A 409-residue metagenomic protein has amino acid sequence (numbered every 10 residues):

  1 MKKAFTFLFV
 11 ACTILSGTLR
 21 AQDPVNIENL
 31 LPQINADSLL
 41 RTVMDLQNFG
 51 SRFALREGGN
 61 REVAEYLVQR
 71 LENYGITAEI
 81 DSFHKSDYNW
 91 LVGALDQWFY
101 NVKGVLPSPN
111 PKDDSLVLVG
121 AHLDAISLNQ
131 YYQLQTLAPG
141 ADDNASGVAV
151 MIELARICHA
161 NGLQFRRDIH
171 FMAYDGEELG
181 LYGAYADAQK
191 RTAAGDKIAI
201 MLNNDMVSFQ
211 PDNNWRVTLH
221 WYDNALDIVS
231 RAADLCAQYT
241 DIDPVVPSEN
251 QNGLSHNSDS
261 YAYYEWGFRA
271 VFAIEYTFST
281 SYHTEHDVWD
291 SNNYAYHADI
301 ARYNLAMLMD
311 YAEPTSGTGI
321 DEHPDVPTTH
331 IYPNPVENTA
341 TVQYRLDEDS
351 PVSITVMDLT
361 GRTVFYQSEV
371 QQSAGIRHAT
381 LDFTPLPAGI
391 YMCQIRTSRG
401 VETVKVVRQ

Functional and structural regions predicted by a protein language model:
M1-D23, I320-D321: Bacterial Sec-dependent N-terminal signal peptides
Q22-E62, Y74, M206-F209, T240 (+1 more regions): N-terminal capping segment at the start of a domain
R41-P107: A non-catalytic alpha/beta surface segment that caps or lines the substrate-entry region of metallo-dependent hydrolase
I80-S82, Q210-T318: Active-site-adjacent substrate-binding region of metalloamidase/peptidase-like peptide-processing proteins
W98, Q135-D227, S255: Acidic/histidine-rich catalytic neighborhood of metal-dependent amide-processing enzymes
E313-Y332, D347: Residue-level detector of functionally pivotal "anchor" positions at catalytic/ligand-binding pockets or at interdomain
V356-V364, Y391: Short, glycine-anchored, charge-dense loop/turn motifs used at functional sites
Y366, T380, T384, A388-Q409: C-terminal tail/sorting-segment detector
